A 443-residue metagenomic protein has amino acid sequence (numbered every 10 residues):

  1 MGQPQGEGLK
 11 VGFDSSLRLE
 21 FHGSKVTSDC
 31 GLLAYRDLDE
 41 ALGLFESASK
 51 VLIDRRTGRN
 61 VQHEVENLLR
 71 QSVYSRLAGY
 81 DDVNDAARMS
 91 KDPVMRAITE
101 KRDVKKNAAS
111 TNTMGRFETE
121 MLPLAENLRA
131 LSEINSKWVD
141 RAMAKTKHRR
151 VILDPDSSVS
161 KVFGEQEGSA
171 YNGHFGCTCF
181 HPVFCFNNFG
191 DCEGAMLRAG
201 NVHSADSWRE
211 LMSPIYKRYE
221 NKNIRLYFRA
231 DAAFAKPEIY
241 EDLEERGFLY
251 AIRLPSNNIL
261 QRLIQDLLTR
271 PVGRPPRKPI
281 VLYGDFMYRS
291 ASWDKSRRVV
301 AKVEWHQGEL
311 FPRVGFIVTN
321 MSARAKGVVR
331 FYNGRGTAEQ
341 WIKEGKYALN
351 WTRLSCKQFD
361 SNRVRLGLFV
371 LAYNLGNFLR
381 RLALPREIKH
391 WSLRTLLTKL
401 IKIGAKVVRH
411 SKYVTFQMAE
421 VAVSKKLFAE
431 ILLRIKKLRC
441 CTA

Functional and structural regions predicted by a protein language model:
M1-N201, D206-N221, L243, R380 (+1 more regions): Dynamic "connector" segments at or just before major functional cores
Q3-F21, L249-N350, A405, L433-A443: An anionic, glycine-rich sequence signature occurring as long contiguous blocks
L38, A86, A325-V364, L368-R380: Short amphipathic alpha-helical "interface-anchor" segments enriched in bulky aromatics
L69, W351-A422, I431: Basic, amphipathic alpha-helical segments enriched in Lys/Arg and hydrophobic/aromatic residues
A87-M89, R102-V104, L226, A383-L393: Short, glycine/acidic-rich hinge or "gate" loops at secondary-structure transitions that mediate conformational
M95-R96, S160-V162, D191-E193, V202-H203 (+8 more regions): Flexible loop/turn segments at secondary-structure boundaries
V202-I259: Domain-level cores of phosphate- or acyl-group-handling catalytic modules
